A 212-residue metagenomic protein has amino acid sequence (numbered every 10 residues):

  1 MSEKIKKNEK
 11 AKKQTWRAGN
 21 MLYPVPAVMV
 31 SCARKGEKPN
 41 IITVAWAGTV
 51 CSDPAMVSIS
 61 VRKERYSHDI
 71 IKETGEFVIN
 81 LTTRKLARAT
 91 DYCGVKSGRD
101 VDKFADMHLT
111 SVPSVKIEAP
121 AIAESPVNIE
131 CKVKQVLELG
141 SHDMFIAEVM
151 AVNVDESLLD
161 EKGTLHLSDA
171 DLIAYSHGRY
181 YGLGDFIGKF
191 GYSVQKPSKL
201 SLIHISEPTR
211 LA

Functional and structural regions predicted by a protein language model:
S2-L202, S206: Basic, polyanion-binding surface patches
E207-A212: Short "domain-exit" segments at the C-terminal end of structured domains
